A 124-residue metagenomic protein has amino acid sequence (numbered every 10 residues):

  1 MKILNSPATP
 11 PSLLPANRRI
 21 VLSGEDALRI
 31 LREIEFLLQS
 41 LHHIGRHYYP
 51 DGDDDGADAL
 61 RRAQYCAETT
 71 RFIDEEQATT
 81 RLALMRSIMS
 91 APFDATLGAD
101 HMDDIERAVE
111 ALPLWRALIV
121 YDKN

Functional and structural regions predicted by a protein language model:
M1, N17-R18, A27, L31 (+3 more regions): Low-complexity, intrinsically disordered short peptide segments enriched in small/polar/basic residues
K2-R19: Short, charge-rich amphipathic alpha-helices with coiled-coil/heptad character
S6, R18, G52-G56, A95 (+2 more regions): Short linear motifs in intrinsically disordered/low-complexity regions
P11-S12, R62-Q64, R107: Short linear interaction motifs
G24-M89: Amphipathic alpha-helical interaction modules
T80-N124: Amphipathic alpha-helical binding modules
